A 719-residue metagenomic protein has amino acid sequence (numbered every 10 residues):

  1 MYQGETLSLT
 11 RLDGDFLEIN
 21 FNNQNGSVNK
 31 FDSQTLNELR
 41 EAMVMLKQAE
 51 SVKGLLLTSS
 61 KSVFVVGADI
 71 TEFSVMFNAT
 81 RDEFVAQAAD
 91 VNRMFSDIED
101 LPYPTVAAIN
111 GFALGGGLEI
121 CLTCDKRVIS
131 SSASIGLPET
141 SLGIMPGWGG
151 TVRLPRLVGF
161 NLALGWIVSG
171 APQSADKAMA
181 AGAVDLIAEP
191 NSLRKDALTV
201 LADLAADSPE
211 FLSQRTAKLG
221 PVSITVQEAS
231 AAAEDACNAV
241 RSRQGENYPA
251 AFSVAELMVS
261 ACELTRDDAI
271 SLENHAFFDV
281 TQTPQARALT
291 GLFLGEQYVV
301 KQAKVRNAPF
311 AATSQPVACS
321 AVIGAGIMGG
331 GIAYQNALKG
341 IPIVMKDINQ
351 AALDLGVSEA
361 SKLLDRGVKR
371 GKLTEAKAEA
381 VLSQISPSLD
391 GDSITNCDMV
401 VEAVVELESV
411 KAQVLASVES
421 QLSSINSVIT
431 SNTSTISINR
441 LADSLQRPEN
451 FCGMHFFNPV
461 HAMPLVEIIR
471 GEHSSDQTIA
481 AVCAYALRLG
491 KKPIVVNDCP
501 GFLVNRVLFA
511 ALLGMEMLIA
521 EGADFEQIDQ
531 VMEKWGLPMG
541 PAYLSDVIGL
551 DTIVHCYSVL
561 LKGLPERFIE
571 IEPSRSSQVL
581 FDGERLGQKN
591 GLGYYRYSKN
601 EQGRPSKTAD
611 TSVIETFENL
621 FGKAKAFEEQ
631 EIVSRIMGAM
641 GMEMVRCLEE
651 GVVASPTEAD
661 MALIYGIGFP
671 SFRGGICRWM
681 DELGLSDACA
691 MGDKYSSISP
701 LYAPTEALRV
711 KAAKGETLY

Functional and structural regions predicted by a protein language model:
M1-T58, D82, R93-S96: Conserved CoA-thioester-binding segment of acyl-CoA-metabolizing enzymes
Y2-Q3, S8-L12, N22, V75-T80 (+7 more regions): N-terminal glycine-rich phosphate-binding loop for ADP-containing cofactors
S62-V66, L114-G115, I436-S437: Short, active-site-adjacent cap segments at secondary-structure transitions
I70: Glycine-rich phosphate-binding loops of nucleotide-dependent enzymes
A107, G111-G117: Gly/Ser-rich catalytic serine loop of serine hydrolases
G117-I120, C124-K126: Active-site-proximal alpha-helical scaffold in enzymes
